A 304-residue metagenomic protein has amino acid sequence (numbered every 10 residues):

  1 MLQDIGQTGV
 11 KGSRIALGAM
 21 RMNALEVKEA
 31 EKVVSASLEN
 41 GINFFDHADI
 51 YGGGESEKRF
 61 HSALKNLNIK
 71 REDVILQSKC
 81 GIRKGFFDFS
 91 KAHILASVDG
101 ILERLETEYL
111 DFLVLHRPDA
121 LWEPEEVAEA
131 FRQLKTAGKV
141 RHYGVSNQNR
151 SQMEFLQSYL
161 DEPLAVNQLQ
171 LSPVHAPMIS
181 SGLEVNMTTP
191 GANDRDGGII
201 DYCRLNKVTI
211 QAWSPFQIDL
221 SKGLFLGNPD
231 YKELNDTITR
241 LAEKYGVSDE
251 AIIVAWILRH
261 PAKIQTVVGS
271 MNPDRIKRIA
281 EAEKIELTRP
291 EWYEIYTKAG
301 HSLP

Functional and structural regions predicted by a protein language model:
M1-V74, T136, Q217-D219: N-terminal binding-site loop/beta-alpha segment at the start of enzyme catalytic domains that lines or forms
L17, H47, S78, F112-L115 (+4 more regions): Conserved beta-strand positions
G18-K28, C80-A92, L121: Active-site mouth loops of central-metabolism enzymes
L25-S37, F89-L105, S151-F155: Short, acidic/polar
I42, T107-L110, V140, L164: A structural motif
E72-K84, Q168-P173: A short, structured active-site edge motif that brings together acidic residues
L102-E123: Active-site groove signature of glycoside hydrolases
W122-P304: Beta/alpha (TIM)-barrel catalytic core signal, keyed to glycine-rich beta->alpha loops juxtaposed to Asp/Glu that bind
